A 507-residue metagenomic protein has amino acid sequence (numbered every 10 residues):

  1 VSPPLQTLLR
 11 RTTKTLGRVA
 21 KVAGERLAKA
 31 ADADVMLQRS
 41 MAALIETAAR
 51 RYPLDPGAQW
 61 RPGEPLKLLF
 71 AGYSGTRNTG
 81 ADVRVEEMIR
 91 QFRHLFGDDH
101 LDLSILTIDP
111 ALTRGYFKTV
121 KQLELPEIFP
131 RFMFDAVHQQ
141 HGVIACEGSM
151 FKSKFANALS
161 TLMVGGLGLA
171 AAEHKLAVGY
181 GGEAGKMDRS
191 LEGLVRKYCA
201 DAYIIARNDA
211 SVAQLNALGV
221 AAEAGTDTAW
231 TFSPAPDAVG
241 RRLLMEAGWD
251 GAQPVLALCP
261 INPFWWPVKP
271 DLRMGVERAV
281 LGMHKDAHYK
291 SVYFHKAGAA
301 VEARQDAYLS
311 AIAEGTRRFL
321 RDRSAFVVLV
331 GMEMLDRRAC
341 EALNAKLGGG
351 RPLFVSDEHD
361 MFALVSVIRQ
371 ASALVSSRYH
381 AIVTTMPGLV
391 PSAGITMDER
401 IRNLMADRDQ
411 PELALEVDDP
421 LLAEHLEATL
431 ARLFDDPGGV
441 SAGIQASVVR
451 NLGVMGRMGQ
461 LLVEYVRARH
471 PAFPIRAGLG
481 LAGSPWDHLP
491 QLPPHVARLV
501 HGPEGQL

Functional and structural regions predicted by a protein language model:
S2-L507: Active-site anion-handling motifs in enzyme catalytic cores
